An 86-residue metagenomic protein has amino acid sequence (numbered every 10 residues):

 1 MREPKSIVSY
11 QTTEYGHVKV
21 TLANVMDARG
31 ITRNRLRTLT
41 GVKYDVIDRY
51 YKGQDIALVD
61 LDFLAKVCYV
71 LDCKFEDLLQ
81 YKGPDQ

Functional and structural regions predicted by a protein language model:
R2-T32: A short, Lys/Arg-rich alpha-helix, primarily the initiator
V25, L39, Y50, Y81: Residues in the recognition helix of alpha-helical DNA-binding motifs
M26, R37, C68: The alpha-helix within a helix-turn-helix
R35, V46-D48, D77: Residues in the helix-turn-helix
V42-A57: Recognition helix of helix-turn-helix/homeodomain-like DNA-binding domains that insert into the DNA major groove
Q54-K66: Short, basic-rich loop-to-helix N-cap that marks the start of a DNA-contacting helix
D72-Q86: Short C-terminal boundary/hinge segments that cap the last helix of small helical domains
